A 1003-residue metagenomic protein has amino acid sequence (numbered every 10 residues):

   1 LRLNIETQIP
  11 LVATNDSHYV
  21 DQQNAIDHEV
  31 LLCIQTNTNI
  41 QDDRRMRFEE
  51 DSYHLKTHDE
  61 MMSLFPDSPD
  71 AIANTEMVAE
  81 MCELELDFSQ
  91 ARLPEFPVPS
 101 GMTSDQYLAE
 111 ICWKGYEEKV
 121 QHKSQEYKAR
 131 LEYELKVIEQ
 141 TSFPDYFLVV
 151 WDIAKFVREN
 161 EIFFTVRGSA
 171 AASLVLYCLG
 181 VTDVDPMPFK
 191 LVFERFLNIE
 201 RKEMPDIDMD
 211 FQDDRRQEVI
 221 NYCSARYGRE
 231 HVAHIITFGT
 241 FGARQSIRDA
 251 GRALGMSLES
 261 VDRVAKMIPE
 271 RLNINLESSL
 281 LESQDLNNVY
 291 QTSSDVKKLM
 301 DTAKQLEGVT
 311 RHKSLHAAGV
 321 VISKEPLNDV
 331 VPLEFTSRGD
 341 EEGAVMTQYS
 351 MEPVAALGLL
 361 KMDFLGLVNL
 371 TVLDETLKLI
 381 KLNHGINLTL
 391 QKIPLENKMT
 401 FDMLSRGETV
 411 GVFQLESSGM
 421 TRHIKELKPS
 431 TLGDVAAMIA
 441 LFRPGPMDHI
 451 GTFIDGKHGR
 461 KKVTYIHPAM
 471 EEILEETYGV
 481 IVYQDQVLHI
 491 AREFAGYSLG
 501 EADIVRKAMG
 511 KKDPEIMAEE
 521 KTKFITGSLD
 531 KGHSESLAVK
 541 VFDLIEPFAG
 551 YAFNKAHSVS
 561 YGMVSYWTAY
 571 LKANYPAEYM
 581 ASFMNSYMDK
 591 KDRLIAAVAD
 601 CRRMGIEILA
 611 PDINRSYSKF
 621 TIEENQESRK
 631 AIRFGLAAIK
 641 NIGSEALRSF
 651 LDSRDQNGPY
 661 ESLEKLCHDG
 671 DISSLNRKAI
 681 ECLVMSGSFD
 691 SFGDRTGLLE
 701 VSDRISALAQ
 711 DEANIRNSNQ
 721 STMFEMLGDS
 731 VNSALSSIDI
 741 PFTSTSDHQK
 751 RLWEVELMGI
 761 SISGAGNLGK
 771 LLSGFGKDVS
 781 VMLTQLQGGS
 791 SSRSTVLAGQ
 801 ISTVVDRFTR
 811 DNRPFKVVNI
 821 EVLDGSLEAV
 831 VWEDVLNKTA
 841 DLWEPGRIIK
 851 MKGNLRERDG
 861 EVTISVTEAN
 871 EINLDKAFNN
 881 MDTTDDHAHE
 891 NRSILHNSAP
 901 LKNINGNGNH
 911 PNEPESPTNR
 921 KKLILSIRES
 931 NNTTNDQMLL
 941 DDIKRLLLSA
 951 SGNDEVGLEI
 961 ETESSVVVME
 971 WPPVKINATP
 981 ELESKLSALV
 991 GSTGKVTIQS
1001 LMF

Functional and structural regions predicted by a protein language model:
L1-P10: Histidine/acidic residue-rich metal-binding segments in metalloenzymes
L11-N15: Hydrophobic faces of well-ordered beta-strands that scaffold small-molecule active sites in alpha/beta enzyme cores
Y19, D51-S52, S100-F1003: Noncatalytic, beta-rich nucleic-acid-contacting surfaces in large DNA/RNA-processing enzymes
Q23: Conserved functional hotspot residues or short segments at active or partner-binding sites across diverse domains
I26-S100: Active-site or pore-adjacent capping/gating segments
